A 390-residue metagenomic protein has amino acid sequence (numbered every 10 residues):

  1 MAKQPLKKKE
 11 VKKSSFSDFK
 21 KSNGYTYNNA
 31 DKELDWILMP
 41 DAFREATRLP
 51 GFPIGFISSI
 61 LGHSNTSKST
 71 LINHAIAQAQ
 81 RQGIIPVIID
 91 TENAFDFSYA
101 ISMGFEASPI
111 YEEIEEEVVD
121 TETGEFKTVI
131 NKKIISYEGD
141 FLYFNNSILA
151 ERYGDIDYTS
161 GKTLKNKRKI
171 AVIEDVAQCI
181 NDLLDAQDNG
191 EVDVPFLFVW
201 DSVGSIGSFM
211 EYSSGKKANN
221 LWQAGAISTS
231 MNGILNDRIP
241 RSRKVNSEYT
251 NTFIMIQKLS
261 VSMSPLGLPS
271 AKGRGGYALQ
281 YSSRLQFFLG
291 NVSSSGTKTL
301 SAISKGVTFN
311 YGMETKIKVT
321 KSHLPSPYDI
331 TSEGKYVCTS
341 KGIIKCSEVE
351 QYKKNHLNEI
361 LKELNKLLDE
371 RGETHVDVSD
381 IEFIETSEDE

Functional and structural regions predicted by a protein language model:
M1-N65, T70-I89, K127, V378 (+1 more regions): Detector for small/aliphatic-rich hydrophobic stretches
M1-T26, S294-E390: C-terminal regions of RecA-like/P-loop NTPase motor modules
P50-P53, Q78-Q82, L183-D193, I239-Y249 (+1 more regions): Conserved catalytic network of the ASCE P-loop NTPase/AAA+ motor domain
S58-I60, V87-I89, F144, I254 (+1 more regions): Hydrophobic/aromatic beta-strand patches that form the interior of the parallel beta-sheet core in alpha/beta enzyme
N73, I173-N181, S228-N236: Short, hydrophobic/amphipathic alpha-helical packing segments that form internal helix faces or helix-helix interfaces
Q82-N220: Conserved inter-motif catalytic segment of the P-loop NTP-binding fold
E92-D96, I148-D155, V203-I206, K258-M263 (+3 more regions): Conserved nucleotide-binding/hydrolysis micro-motifs of P-loop NTPases
W222-T339: Phosphate-binding/switch region of NTP-binding enzymes
